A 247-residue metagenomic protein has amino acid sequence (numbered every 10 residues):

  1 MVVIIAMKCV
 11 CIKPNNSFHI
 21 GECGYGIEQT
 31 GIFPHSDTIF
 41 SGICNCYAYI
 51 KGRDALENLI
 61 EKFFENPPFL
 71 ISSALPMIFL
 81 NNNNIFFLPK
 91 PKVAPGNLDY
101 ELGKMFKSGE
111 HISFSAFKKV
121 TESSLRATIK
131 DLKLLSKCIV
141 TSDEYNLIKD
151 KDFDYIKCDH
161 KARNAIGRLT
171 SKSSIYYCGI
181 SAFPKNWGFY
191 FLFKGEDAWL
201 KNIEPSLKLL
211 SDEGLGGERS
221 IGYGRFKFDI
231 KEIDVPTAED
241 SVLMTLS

Functional and structural regions predicted by a protein language model:
M1-S247: Conserved active-site/ligand-binding neighborhood in enzyme cores
